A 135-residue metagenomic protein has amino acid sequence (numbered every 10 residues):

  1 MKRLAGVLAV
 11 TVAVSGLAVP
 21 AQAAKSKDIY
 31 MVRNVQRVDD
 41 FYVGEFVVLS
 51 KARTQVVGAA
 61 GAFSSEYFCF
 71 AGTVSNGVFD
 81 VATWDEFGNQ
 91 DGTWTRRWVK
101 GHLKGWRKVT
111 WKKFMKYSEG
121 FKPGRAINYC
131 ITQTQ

Functional and structural regions predicted by a protein language model:
M1-L4: Positively charged n-region of N-terminal signal peptides that target proteins for export
V7-S15: Bacterial N-terminal signal peptides
L17-A23: Sec/Tat signal peptide C-region and signal peptidase I cleavage site
A23-V43, A126-N128, Q133: Tryptophan-anchored aromatic micro-motifs
Y30-Q36, V57-A62, T83-W84: Short beta-strand segments that buttress and anchor functional surface loops
R33, S50-A52, S75, A82-W84: A structural detector for beta-sheet-dominated domains
D40-T73: N-terminal glycine/threonine-rich, aromatic-flanked beta-hairpin/loop signature
V78-Q135: Beta-sheet ligand-binding and adhesion/scaffold domains
